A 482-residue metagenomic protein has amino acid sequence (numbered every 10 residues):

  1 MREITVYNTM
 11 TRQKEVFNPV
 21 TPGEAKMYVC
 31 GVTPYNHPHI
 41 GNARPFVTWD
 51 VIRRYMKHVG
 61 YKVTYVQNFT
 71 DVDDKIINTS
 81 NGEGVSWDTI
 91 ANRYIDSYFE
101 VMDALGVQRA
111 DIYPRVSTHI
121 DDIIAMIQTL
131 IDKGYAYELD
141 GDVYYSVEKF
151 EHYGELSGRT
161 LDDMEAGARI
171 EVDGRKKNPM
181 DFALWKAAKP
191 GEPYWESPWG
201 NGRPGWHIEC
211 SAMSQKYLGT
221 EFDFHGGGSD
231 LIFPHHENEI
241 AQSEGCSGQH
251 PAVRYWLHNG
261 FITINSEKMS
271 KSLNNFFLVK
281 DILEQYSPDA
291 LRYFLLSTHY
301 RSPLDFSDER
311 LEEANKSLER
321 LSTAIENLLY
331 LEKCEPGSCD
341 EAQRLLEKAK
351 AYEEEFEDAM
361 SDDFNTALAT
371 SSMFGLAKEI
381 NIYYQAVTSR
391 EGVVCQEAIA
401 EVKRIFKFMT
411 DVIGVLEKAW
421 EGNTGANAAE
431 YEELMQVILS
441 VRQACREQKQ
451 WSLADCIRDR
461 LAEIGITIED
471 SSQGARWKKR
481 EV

Functional and structural regions predicted by a protein language model:
M1-Y35, F46, D50, T64 (+2 more regions): Alpha-helical recognition segments enriched in aromatics with Gly/Pro capping that present substrate-recognition
T11-K14, V20-G106, Q473-W477: N-terminal, positively charged nucleic-acid-binding surface of large information/translation enzymes
Y61, Y135, I466: Short phosphate-binding/catalytic loops that engage adenosine nucleotides
F69-D74, I95-Y98, Q108-I123, G141-F150: Short, glycine/charge-rich beta-strand/loop segments that flank catalytic centers and engage negatively charged groups
S80-W87, D111-S117, G228-S229: The substrate-binding groove and active-site-proximal loops of carbohydrate-active enzymes, especially glycoside
K268, F276-V482: Structural preference for alpha-helix termini/caps and helix-kink/transition segments
